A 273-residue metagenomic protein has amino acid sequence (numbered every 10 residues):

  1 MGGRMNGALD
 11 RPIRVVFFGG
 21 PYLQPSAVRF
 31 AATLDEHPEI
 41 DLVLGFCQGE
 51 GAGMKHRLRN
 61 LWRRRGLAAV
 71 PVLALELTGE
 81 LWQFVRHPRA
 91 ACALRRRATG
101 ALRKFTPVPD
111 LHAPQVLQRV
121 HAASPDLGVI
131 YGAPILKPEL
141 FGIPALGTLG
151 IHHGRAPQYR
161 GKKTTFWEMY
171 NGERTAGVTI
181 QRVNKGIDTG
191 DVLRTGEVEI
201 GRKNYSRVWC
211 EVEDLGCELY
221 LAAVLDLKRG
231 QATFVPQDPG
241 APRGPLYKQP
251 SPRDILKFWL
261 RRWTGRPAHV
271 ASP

Functional and structural regions predicted by a protein language model:
G2-P273: One-carbon transfer enzymes
